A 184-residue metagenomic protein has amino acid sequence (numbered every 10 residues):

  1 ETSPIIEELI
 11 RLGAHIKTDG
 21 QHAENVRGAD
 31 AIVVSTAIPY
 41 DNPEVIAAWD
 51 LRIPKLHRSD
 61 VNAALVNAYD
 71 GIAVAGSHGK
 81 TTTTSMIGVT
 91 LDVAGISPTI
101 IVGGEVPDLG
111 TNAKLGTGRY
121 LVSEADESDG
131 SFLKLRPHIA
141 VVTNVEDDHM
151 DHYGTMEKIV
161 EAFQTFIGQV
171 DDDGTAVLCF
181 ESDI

Functional and structural regions predicted by a protein language model:
E1-K17: Long, basic/Gly/Ser/Thr-rich N-terminal segments that mediate initial subcellular attachment or targeting
E7-R11, A23-A29, T36-F180, I184: Phosphate-binding loop of NTP-binding sites
